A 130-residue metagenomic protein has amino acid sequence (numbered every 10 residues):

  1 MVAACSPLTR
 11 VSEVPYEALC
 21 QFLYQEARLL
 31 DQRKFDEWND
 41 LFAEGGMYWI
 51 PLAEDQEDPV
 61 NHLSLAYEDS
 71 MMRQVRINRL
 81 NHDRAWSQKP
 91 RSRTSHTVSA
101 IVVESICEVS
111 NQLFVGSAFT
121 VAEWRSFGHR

Functional and structural regions predicted by a protein language model:
V2-E44: Short, low-complexity N-terminal intrinsically disordered segments enriched in polar/charged residues
A3, S95, V102-R130: A beta-strand edge to alpha-helix "cap/lid" segment located at domain peripheries
A3-A4, A18, A27, A43 (+6 more regions): A sequence-composition feature that detects small, non-aromatic residues
E44-L113: A solvent-exposed, acidic/Ser-Thr-rich amphipathic alpha-helical stretch
